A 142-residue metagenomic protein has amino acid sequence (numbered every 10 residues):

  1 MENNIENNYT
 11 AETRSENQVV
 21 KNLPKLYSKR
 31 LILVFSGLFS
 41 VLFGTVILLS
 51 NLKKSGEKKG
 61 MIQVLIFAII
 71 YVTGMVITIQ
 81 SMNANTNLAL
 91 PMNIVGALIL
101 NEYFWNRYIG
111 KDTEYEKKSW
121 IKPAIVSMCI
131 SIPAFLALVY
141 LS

Functional and structural regions predicted by a protein language model:
M1-K25: Low-complexity, intrinsically disordered extramembrane tails and loops of integral membrane proteins
Y27-S50, N93-I94: Hydrophobic, aromatic-rich membrane-embedded alpha-helical segments
L49, G74-N83, A137-S142: Juxtamembrane "helix-exit" motif on the non-cytosolic side of transmembrane helices
G56-I66: Membrane-interface alpha-helices at helix entry/exit sites of multi-pass transporters
F67-F104: Short alpha-helical packing/oligomerization segments
Y103-I121: Membrane-helix boundary connector in multi-pass membrane proteins
K117-S142: Final/C-terminal transmembrane alpha-helix of multipass membrane proteins
